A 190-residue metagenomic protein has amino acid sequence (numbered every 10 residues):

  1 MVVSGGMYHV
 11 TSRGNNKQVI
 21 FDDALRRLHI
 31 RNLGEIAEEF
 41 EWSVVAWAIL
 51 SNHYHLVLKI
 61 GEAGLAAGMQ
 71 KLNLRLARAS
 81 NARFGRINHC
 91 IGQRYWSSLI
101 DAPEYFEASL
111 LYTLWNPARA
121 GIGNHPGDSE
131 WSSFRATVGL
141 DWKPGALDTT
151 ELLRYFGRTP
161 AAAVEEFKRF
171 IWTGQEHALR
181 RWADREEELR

Functional and structural regions predicted by a protein language model:
M1-S51, K59-R190: Short Pro-Cys-Gly-centered "Cys-loop" motif that presents a nucleophilic cysteine in a tight turn
L56: Conserved metal-phosphate-binding beta-hairpin within the catalytic cores of diverse ATP-dependent phosphoryl-transfer
